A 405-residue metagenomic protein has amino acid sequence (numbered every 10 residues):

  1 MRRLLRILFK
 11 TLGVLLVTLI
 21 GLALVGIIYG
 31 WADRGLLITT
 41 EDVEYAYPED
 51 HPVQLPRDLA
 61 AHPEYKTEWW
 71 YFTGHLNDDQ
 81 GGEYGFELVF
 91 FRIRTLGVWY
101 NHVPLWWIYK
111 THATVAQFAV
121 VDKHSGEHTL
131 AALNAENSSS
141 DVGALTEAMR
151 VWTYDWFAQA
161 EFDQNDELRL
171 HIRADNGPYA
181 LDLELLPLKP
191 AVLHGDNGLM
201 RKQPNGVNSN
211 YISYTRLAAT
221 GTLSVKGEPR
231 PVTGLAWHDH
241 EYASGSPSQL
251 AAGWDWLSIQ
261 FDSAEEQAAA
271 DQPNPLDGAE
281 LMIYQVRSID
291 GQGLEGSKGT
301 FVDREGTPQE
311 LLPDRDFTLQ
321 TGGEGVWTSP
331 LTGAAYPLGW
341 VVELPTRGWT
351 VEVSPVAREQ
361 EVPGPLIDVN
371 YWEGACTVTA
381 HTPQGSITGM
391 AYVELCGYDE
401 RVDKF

Functional and structural regions predicted by a protein language model:
R2-G13, A23-F405: Structured soluble/peripheral alpha/beta segments that form catalytic or ligand/cofactor-binding pockets
T18-G21: Bacterial N-terminal signal peptides
